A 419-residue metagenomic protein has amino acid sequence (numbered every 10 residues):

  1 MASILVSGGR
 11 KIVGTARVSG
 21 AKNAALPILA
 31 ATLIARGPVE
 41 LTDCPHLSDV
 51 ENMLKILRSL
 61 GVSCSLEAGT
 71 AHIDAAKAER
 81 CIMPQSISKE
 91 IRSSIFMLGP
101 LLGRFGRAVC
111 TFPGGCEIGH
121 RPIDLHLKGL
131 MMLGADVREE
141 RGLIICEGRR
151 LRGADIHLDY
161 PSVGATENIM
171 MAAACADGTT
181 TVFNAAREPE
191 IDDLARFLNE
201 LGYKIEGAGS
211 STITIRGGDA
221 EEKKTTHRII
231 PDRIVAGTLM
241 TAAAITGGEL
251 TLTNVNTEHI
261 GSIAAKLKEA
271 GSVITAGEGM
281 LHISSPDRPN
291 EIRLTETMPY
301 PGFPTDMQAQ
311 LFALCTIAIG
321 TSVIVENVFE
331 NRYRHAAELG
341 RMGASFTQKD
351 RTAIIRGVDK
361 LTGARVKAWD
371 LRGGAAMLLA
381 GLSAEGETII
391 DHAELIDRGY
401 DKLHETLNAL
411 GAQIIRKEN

Functional and structural regions predicted by a protein language model:
M1-N419: Short, structured segments at the rim of ligand-binding sites
